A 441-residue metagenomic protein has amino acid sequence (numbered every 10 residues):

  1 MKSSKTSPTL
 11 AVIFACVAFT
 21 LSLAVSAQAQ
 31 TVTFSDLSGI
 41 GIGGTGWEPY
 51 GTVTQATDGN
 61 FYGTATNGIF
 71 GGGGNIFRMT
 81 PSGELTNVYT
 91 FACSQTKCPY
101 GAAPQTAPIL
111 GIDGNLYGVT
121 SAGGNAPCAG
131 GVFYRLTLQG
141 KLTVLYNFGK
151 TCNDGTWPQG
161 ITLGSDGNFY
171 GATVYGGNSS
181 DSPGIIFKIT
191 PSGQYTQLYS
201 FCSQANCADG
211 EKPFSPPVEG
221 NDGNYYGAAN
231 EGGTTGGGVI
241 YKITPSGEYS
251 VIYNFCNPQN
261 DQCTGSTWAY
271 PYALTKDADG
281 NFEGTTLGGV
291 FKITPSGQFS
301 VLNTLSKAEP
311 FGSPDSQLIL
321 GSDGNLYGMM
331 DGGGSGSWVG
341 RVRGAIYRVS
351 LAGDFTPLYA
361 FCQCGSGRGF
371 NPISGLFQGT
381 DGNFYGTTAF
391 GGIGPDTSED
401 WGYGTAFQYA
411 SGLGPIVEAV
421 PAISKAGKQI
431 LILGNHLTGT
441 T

Functional and structural regions predicted by a protein language model:
A11-S22: Bacterial N-terminal signal peptides
D36-T45, V88-P99, L142-D154, L198-D209 (+3 more regions): Short loop/turn motifs that cap or connect beta-strands within the blades of beta-propeller-type repeat domains
I42-A56, C98-G111, N153-G164, A208-G220 (+3 more regions): Signature of short aromatic-glycine-proline-rich micro-motifs recurring in repeat-based ectodomains
N60-T64, N115-V119, N168-A172, N224-A228 (+3 more regions): Conserved beta-propeller blade signature
N67-G72, S94-Q95, A122-C128, T151 (+10 more regions): Short glycine/acidic-enriched loop and turn motifs that connect beta-strands
G74-R78, N87, G130-R135, V144 (+9 more regions): A short loop-to-beta-strand structural motif that recurs across blades of beta-propeller domains
S374-G414: Blade-level signature of beta-propeller repeat domains, shared across WD40, Kelch, NHL, RCC1 and BNR/Asp-box propellers
A410-T440: Beta-strand/beta-sandwich contexts
